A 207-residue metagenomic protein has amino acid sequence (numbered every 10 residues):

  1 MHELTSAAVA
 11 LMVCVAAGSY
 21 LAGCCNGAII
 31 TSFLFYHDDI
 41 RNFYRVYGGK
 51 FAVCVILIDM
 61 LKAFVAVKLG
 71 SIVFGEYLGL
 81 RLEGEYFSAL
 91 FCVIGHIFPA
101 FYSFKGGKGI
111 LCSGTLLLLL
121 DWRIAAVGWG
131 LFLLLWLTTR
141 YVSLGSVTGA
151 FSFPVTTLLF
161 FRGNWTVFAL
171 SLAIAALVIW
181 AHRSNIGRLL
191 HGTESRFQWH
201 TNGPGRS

Functional and structural regions predicted by a protein language model:
M1-C14, V67-F87, L118-I124, L158-L170: Helix-coil boundary and interhelical linker segments in multi-pass alpha-helical membrane proteins
A10-Y36: N-terminal signal-anchor transmembrane alpha helix
A28-F33, N42, V93-K105, F132-T139 (+1 more regions): C-terminal ends of transmembrane helices
I30-A52, G106, G187-S207: Cytosolic, membrane-interface loops and tails of multi-pass inner-membrane proteins
H37-N42, F101-G114, Y141-G149: Short, non-helical or kinked segments that cap or interrupt transmembrane helices
Y44-G48, G70-F74, F91, G95 (+2 more regions): Interfacial segments of multi-pass membrane proteins
R45-S71, G84, S88: Multi-pass membrane catalytic core of lipid/isoprenoid biosynthesis enzymes
A126-G128, V142-A150, G163-I174: Loop-to-transmembrane alpha-helix initiation sites
